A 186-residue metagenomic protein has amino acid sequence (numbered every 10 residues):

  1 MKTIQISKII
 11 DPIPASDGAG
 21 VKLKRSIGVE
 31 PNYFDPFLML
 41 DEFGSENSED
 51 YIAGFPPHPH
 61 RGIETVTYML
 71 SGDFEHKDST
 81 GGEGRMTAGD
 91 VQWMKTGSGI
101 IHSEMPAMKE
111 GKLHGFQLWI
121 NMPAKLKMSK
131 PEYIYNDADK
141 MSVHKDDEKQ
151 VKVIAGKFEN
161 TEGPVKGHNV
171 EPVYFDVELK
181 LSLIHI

Functional and structural regions predicted by a protein language model:
K2-K24: Hydrophobic alpha-helical membrane-insertion signals
S16-L70, M141-S182: A short glycine-rich, His/Asp/Glu-containing loop-to-beta-strand
E64-T87, G97-I101: A short beta-strand-loop-beta hairpin characteristic of the jelly-roll/cupin
G97-L126: Ligand-binding loop in jelly-roll beta-barrel domains
M122-K149: Long amphipathic alpha-helical segments that form oligomerization/scaffold cores
I184-I186: Conserved small/polar residues in nucleotide/adenosyl-binding loops
